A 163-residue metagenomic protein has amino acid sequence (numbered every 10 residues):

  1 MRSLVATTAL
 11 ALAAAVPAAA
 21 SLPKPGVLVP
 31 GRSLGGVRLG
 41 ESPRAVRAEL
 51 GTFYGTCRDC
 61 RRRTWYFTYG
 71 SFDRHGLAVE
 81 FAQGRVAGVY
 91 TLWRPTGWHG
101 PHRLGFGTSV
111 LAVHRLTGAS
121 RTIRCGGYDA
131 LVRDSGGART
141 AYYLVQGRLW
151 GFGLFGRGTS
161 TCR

Functional and structural regions predicted by a protein language model:
M1-L4: Positively charged n-region of N-terminal signal peptides that target proteins for export
T7-A15: Bacterial N-terminal signal peptides
V16-A20: Sec/Tat signal peptide C-region and signal peptidase I cleavage site
S21-G35: N-terminal low-complexity, Pro/Thr/Ser-rich intrinsically disordered segments that act as propeptides or flexible
V29-P30, W65, W93-H99, Y128-R133: Surface-exposed aromatic
G31-V37, G97-L104: Second-shell loop/turn segments in exported
E41-R85, G105-R163: A cross-family detector of function-defining hotspots
Y90-T96, L154-T159: Short, solvent-exposed aromatic-acidic interface loops
